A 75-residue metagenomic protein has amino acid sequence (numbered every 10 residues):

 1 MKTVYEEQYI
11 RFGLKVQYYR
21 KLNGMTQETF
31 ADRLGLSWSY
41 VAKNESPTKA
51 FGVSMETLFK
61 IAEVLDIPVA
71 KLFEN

Functional and structural regions predicted by a protein language model:
M1-L22: A short, Lys/Arg-rich alpha-helix, primarily the initiator
Q17, E28, F59: Residues within the helices of the helix-turn-helix
R20, A31, A62: The alpha-helix within a helix-turn-helix
G24-N44: Short alpha-helical DNA-recognition segment
T48-E63: Short, basic-rich loop-to-helix N-cap that marks the start of a DNA-contacting helix
D66-N75: Short C-terminal boundary/hinge segments that cap the last helix of small helical domains
